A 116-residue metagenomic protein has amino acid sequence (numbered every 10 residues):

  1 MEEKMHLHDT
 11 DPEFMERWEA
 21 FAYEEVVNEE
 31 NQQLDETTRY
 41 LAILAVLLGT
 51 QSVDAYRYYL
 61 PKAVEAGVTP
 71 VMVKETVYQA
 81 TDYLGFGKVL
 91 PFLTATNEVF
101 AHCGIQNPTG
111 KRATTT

Functional and structural regions predicted by a protein language model:
M1-T38, R57, P61, E65 (+1 more regions): Acidic, glycine/proline-rich low-complexity segments that act as flexible tails and inter-domain linkers
R39-L47, K74-V77: Short, structured motif recognition centered on aromatic/hydrophobic residues
L48, A66, Q79-F86: A short structural micro-motif
L48-A55: Short, thiol/selenol-centered motifs that function as redox-active sites or metal-ligating centers
Y56-Y78: Mid-chain, well-packed structural core segment of small domains
V77-L84, F100, G104: Generic hydrophobic/packing signal
